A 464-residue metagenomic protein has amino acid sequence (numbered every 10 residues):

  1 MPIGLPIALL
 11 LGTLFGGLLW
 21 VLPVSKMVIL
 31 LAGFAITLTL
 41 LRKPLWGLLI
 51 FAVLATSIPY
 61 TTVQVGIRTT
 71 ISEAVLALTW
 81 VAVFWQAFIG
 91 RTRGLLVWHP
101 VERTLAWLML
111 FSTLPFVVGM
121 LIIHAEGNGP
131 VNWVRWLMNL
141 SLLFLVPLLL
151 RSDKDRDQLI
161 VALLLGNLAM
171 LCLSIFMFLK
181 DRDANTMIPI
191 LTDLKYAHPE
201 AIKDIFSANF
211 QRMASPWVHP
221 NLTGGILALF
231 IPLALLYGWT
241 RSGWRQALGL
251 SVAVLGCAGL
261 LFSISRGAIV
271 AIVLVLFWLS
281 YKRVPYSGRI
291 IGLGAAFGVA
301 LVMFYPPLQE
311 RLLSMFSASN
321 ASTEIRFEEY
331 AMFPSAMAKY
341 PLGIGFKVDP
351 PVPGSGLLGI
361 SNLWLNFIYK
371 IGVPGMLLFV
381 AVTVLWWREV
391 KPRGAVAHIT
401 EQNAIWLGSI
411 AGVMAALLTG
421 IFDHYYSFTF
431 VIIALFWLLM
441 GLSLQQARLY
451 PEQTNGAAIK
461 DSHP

Functional and structural regions predicted by a protein language model:
T13, G288, G294, S409-T419 (+1 more regions): Transmembrane alpha-helices of multi-pass inner-membrane enzymes
L30-L41, L76-G90, L229-R241, V373-A397 (+1 more regions): Hydrophobic, aromatic-rich transmembrane alpha-helices and their immediate juxtamembrane boundary segments
A32-I36, M109-V118, S141-L145, D157-K282 (+3 more regions): Alpha-helical transmembrane segments of multi-pass inner-membrane proteins
L38-L140, A416: N-terminal hydrophobic segments of proteins, predominantly signal-anchor/transmembrane helices of inner/organellar
C172, M177-A184, D204, L260-S263 (+2 more regions): A membrane-periplasm/extracellular boundary helix in multi-pass inner-membrane enzymes that assemble envelope glycans
S215, H219, C257-L261, V348 (+2 more regions): A conserved mid-to-late transmembrane alpha helix and its immediate loop/hinge that forms the functional core
V254, K391-D423: Loop-to-helix entry and N-terminal half of a specific, functionally important transmembrane alpha helix in multi-pass
P306-P374, V390-A397: Long extracytoplasmic/lumenal interhelical loops at the membrane interface of multi-pass membrane proteins
